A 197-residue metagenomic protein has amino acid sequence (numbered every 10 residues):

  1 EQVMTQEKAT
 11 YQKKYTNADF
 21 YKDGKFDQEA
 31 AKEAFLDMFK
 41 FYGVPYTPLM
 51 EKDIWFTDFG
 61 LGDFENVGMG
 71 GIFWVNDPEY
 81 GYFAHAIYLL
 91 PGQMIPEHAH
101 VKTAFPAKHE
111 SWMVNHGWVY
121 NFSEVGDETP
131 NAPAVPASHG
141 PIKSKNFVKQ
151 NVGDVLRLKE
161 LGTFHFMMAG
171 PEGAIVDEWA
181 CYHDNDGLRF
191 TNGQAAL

Functional and structural regions predicted by a protein language model:
V3-F83, A137-G140: A short, N-terminal "cap"/entry segment at the start of jelly-roll beta-barrel domains of the cupin/DSBH fold
T5, Y11, G126-N146, F164-L197: Double-stranded beta-helix
G68, A86-P106, D127-E128, Q150-V152 (+1 more regions): Conserved short histidine dyad/triad with adjacent acidic residue
F73-D77, A99-H116: Generic detector of contiguous secondary-structure segments
L90-P91, A107-N131, V135: Glycine- and acidic-residue-biased ligand/ion/polar-headgroup-sensing regions
P96-E97, V119-S123, E178: Short hydrophobic/aromatic-rich beta-strand segments that constitute the beta-sheet cores of beta-sandwich/beta-barrel
